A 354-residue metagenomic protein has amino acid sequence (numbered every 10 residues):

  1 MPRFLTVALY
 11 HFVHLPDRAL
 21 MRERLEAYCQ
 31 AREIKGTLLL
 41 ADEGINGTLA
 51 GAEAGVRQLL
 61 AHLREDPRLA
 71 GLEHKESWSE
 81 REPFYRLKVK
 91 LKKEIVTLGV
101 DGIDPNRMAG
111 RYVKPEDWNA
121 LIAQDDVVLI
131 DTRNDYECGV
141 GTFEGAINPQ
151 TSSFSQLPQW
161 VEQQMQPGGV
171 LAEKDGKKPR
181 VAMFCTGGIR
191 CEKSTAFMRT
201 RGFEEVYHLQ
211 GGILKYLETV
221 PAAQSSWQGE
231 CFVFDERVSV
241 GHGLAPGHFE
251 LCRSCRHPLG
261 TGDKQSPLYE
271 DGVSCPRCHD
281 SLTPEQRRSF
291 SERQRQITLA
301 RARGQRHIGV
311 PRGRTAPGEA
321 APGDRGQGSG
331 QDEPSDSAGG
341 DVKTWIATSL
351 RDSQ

Functional and structural regions predicted by a protein language model:
P2-A109, V127, R133-V181, I189-D324 (+1 more regions): Rhodanese-like catalytic fold shared by cysteine-dependent sulfurtransferases and DSP/PTP-type phosphatases
M108-Q124: Internal catalytic-core helix/loop-beta-alpha segment that presents or stabilizes conserved functional determinants
G187, Q210-G212, G339, Q354: Glycine-centered small-residue hotspots that permit tight backbone geometry or close packing
P322-S335, G339-G340, T344, L350-Q354: A cross-taxon signal for low-complexity, glycine/charged-rich
